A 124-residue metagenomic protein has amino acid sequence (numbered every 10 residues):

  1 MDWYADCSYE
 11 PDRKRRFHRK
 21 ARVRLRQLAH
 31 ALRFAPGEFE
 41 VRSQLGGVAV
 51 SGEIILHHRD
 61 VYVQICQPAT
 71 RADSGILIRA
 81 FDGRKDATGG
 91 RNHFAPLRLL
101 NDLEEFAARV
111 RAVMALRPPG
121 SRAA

Functional and structural regions predicted by a protein language model:
M1-H58: Negatively charged, low-complexity tracts enriched in Asp/Glu with abundant Ser/Thr
M1-Y4, A115-A124: Short intrinsically disordered terminal tails
D2, R19, V23, A31 (+4 more regions): Charge-dense, helix-prone N-terminal extensions
R33-P36, R111-M114, P118: Generic secondary-structure transition motif, activating predominantly at the C-termini of alpha-helices
F39, R71, L99, S121-R122: A generic alpha-helix propensity feature with a strong bias for hydrophobic helices
H57-A112: Intrinsically disordered, low-complexity regulatory segments enriched in Ser/Thr/Pro and charged residues
